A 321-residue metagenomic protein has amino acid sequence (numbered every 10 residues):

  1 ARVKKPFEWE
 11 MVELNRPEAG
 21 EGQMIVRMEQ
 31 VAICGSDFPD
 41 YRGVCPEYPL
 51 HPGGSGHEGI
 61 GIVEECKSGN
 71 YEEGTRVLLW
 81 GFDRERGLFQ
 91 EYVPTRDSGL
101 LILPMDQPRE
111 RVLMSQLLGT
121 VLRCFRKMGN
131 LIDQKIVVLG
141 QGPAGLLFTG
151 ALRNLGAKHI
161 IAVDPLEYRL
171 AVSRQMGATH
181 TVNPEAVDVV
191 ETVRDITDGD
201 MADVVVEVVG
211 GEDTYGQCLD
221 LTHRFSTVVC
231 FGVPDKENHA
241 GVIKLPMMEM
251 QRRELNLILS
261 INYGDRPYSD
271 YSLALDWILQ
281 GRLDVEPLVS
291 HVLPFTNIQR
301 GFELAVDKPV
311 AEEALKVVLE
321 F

Functional and structural regions predicted by a protein language model:
N15-A32, V44-D83, D106: Glycine-rich beta-strand-centered segment in the early N-terminal region that forms part of a ligand/cofactor-binding
I25, V77-L78, P94, V137 (+1 more regions): Hydrophobic beta-strand signal
V44, L166, P234, Y263: Residues in the short beta-alpha loop(s) of Rossmann-like NAD(P)-binding domains
R84-R96, R266: A structural motif shared across PLP-dependent enzymes of the aminotransferase-like
L88-Q90, P165-V172, A240-M247: Short, glycine/polar-rich helix-capping loops at beta-to-alpha or helix-loop-helix junctions that flank or form
E110-V187, E191: Mid-domain Rossmann-like dinucleotide-binding core that forms the NAD(H)/NADP(H) cofactor-binding site
G129-I132, M176-N256: Glycine-rich cofactor phosphate-binding loops and adjacent beta1-alpha1 units of small-molecule cofactor enzyme domains
G216-D220, R266-F321: C-terminal hydrophobic helical "lid"/dimerization subdomain of Rossmann-like NAD(P)H-dependent oxidoreductases
